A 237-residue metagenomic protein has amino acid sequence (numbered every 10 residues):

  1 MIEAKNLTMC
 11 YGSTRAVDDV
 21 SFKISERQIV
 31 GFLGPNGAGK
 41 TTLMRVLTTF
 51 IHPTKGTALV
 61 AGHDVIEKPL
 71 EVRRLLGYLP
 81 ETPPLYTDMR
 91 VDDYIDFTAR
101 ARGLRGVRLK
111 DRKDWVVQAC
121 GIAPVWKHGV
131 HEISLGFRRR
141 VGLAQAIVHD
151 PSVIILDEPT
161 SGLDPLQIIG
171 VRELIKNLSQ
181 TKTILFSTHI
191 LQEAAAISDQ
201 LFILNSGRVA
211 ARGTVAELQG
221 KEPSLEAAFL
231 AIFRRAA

Functional and structural regions predicted by a protein language model:
G56-E67, E71-V72: Conserved ABC transporter NBD signature motif
D88, G129-G136: Conserved ABC ATPase signature
D96, R100-V125: Conserved ABC ATPase "signature" region
V148-S152: A short, proline-enriched helix->beta-strand linker immediately N-terminal to the Walker B motif in ABC-type P-loop
I154-E158: Catalytic Walker B motif of ABC-type/P-loop ATPase nucleotide-binding domains
R212-G213: ABC ATPase "signature
